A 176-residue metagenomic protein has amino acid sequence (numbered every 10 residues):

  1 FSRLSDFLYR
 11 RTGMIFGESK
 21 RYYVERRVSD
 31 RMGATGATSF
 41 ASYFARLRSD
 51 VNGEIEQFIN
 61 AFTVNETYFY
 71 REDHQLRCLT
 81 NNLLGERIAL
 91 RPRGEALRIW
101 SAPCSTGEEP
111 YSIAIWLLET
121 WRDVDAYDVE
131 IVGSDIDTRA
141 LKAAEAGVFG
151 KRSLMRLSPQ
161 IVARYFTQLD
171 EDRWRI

Functional and structural regions predicted by a protein language model:
F1-W100: Conserved AdoMet
E54, E109, A140: Short phosphate-engaging motifs
R77, Y111, K142: Alpha-helical elements of the RecA-like P-loop NTPase motor core of helicases
L83, R87, L117-W121, V148: Active-site catalytic pocket residues across diverse enzymes, especially alpha/beta-hydrolases
G94-S112, E130-V132: Conserved class I S-adenosyl-L-methionine
A102, R122-I176: Extended basic-aromatic, gly/pro-enriched interface segments that bind polyanionic ligands
T106-V124: Conserved SAM-binding loop of SAM-dependent methyltransferases across substrates and taxa, primarily the Class I
